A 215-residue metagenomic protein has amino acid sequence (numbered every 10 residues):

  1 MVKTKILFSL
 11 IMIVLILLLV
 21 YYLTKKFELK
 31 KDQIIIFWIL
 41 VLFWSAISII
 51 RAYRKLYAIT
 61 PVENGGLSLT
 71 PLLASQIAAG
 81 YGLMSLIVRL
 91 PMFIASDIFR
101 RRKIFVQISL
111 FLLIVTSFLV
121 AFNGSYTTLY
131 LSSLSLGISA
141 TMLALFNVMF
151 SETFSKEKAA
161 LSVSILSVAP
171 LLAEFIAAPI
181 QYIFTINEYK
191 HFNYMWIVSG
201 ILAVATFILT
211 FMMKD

Functional and structural regions predicted by a protein language model:
V20-G82: Helix-loop boundary and gating motifs at the non-cytosolic
V41, T127-T141: Hydrophobic core of transmembrane alpha-helices in multi-pass small-molecule transporters, especially MFS/SLC-type
R54, T141-F154: Intracellular juxtamembrane helix-capping segments at the cytosolic ends of symmetry-related transmembrane helices
Q76-I94: Central cavity-lining transmembrane alpha-helices of secondary-active solute carriers, predominantly the Major
V88-R101, T185: Helix-to-loop junctions at the C-terminal end of transmembrane segments in multipass secondary transporters
I104-F118: Structural signature of the two symmetry-related core transmembrane helices
A160-Q181: Glycine-rich segments within core transmembrane alpha-helices of 12-TM secondary carriers
G200-D215: C-terminal membrane-cytosol helix-exit motif in multi-pass small-molecule transporters
